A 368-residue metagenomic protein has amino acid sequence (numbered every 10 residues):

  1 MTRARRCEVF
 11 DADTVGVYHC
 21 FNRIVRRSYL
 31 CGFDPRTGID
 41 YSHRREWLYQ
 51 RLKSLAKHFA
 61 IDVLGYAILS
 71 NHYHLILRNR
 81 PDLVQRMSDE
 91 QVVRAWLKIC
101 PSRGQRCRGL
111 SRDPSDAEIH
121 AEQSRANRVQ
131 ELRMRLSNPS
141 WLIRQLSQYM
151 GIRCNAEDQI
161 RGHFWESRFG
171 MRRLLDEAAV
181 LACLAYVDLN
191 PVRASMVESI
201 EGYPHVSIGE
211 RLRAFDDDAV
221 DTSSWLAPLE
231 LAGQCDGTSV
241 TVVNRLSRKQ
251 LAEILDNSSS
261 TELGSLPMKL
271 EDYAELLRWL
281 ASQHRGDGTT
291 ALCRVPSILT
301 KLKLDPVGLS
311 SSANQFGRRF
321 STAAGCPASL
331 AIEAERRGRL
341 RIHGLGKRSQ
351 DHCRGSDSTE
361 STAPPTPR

Functional and structural regions predicted by a protein language model:
M1-R368: Short catalytic/metal-binding and nucleic-acid-binding patches
